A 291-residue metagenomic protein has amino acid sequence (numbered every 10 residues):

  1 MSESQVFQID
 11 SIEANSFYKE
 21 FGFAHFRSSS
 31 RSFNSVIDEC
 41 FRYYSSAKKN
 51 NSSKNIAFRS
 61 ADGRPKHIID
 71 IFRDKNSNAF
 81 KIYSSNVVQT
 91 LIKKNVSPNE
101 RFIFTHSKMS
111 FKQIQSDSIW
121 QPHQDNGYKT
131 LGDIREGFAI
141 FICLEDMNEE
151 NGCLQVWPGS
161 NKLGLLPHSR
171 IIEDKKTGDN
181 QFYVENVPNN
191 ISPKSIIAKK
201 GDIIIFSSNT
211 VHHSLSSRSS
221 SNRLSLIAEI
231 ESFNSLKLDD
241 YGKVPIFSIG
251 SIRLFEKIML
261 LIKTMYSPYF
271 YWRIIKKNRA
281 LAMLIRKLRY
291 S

Functional and structural regions predicted by a protein language model:
M1-E20, R27-P122, Y128-L131, S169: Non-heme Fe(II)-dependent double-stranded beta-helix
I12, D38, N50-K54, I203-I205 (+1 more regions): Non-heme Fe(II)/2-oxoglutarate
S16, E149-V211: Double-stranded beta-helix
F23, H106, R135-F141, N151 (+3 more regions): Extracellular structured ligand-interaction cores
K108, Q124-N126, I142-D146, P158: Short, structured patches in soluble enzyme cores that scaffold and shape functional sites
I114-D117, D146-E149, K162, I203 (+1 more regions): Short, charged/polar surface micro-motifs in flexible loops or helix N-caps
S118-Q124, G132, E150-V156, L165-S169 (+1 more regions): A short secondary-structure junction signal
T130-E149, E229-F233: Short, conserved beta-strand element in jelly-roll/cupin
